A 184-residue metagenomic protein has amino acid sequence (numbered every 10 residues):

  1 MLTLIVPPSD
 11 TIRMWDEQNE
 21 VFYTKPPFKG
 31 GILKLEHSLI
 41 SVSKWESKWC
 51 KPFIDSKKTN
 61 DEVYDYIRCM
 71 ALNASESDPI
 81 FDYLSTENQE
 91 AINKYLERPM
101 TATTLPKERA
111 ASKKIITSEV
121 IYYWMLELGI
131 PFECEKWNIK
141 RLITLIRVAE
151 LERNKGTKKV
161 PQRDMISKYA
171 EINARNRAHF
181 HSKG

Functional and structural regions predicted by a protein language model:
M1-W45, R68, L72-K158: An amphipathic, hydrophobic-aromatic interaction surface with interspersed Lys/Arg that forms lipid/phosphate-bearing
N19, N60-E62, A91, M165 (+1 more regions): A general marker of short, structured functional hotspots
E46-S47, N60-D65, N88-Q89, Q162: Short amphipathic alpha-helical segments that mediate assembly, nucleic-acid/protein binding, or membrane association
C50-I54, D61-N73: Short, hydrophobic/proline-enriched secondary-structure or compact coil segments at domain edges
W137, I143-G184: Alpha-helical oligomerization segments
